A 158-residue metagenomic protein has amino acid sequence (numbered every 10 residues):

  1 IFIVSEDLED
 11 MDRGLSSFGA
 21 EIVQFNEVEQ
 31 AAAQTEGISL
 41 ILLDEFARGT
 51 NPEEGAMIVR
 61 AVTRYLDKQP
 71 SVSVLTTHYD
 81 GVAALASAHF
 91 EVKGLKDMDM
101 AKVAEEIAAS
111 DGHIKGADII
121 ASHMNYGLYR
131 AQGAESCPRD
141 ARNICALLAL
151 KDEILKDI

Functional and structural regions predicted by a protein language model:
I1-I158: ATPase nucleotide-binding head domains, primarily ABC-like/P-loop NTPase cores
